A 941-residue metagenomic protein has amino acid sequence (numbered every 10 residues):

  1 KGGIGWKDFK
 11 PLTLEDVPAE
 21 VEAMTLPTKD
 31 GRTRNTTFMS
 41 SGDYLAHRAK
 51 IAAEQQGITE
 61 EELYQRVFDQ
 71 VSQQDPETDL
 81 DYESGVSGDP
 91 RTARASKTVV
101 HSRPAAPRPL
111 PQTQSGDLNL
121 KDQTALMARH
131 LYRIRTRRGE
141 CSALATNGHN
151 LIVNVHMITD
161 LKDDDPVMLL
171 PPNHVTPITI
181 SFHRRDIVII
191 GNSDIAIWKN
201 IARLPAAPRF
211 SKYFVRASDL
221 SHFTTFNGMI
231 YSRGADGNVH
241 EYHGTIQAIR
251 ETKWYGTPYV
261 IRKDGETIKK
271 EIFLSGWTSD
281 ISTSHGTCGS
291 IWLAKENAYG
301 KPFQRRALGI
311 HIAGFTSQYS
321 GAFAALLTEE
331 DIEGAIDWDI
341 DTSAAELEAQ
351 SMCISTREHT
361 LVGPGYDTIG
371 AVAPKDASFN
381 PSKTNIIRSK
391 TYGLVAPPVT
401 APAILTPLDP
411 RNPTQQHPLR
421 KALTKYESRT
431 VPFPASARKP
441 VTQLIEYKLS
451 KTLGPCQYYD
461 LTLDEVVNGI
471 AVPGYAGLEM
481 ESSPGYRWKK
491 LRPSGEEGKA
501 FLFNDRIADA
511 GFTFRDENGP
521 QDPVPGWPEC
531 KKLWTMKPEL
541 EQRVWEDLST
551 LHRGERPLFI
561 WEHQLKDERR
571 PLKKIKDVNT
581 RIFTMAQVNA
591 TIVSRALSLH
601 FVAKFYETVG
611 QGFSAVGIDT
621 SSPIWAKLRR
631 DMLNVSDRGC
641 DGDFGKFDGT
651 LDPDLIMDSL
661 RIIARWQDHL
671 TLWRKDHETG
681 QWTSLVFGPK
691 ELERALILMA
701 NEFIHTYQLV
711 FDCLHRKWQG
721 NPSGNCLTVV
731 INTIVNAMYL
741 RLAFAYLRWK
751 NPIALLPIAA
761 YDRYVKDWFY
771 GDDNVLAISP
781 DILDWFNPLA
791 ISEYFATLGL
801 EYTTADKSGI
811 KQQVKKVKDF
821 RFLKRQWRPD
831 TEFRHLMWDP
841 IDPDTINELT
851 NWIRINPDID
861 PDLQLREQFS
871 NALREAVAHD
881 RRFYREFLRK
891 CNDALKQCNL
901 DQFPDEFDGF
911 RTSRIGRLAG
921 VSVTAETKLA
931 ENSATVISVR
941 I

Functional and structural regions predicted by a protein language model:
W6-P11, E15-F38, D43, A49-R94 (+8 more regions): Viral RNA-dependent RNA polymerase
Q114-V175, I291-Q304, L308-T316: Catalytic histidine site
R135-R137, V155-H156, W198-A206, W277-H285: A structural micro-motif recognizing beta-strand termini and the immediately following turn/loop segments
I152-N154, T159-I180, I189-S193, Y231-R233 (+1 more regions): Extended, non-catalytic subsegments within catalytic or DNA/protein-binding/adaptor domains
P166-M168, K212-V215, D219-Y231, W254-Y259 (+2 more regions): Well-ordered, non-membrane alpha-helical segments in soluble/globular domains
R185-I189, A196-V260: Active-site substrate-binding loop(s) of clan PA
K270-F273, S284, I291-A371: C-terminal subregion of chymotrypsin/trypsin-like serine protease catalytic domains
